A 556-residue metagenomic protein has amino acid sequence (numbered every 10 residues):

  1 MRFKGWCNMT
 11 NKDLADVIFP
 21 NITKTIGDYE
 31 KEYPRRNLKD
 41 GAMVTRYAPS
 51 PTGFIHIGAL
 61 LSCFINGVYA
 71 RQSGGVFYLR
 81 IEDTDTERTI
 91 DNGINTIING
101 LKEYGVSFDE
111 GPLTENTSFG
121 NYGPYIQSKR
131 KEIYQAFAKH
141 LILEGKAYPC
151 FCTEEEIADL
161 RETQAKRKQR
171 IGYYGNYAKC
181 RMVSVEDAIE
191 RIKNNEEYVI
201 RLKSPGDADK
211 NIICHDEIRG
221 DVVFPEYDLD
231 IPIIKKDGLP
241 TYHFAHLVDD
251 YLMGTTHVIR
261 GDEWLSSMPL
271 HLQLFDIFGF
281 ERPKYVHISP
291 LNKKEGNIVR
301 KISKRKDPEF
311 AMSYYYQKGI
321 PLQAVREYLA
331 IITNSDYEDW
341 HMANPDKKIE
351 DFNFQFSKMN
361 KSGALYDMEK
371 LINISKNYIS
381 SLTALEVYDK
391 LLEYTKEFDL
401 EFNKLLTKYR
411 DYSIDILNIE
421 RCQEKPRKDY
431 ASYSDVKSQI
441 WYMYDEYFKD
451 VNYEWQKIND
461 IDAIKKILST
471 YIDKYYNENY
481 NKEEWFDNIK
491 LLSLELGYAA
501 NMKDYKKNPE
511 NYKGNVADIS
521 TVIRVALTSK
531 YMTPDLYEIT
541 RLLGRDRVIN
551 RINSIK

Functional and structural regions predicted by a protein language model:
F3-K166, S266-F280, A324: N-terminal Rossmann-like or analogous alpha/beta NTP/dinucleotide-binding catalytic cores that position adenine
R35-M43, Q72-G74, H243-L247, G296-S303: Active-site-adjacent bridging/hinge elements
A42-R46, Y78, P308, K348-F356 (+1 more regions): Short amphipathic alpha-helical segments and their helix-coil junctions
T45-T52, Y78-D83, L252-V258, E309-A311 (+3 more regions): Glycine- and acidic
N66, I97, L141, G145 (+8 more regions): Residue-level signal for inorganic ion chemistry
Y148-I302, A311, S469, D473-N479 (+2 more regions): Active-site cores that bind ATP or allylic diphosphates and position pyrophosphate for catalysis
F278-W455, T528-K556: Catalytic adenosine-cofactor/nucleotide-binding cores of aminoacyl-tRNA synthetases and other
K490-K556: Charged substrate- and nucleic-acid-binding regions of tRNA-handling and nucleotidyl-transfer enzymes, centered on
